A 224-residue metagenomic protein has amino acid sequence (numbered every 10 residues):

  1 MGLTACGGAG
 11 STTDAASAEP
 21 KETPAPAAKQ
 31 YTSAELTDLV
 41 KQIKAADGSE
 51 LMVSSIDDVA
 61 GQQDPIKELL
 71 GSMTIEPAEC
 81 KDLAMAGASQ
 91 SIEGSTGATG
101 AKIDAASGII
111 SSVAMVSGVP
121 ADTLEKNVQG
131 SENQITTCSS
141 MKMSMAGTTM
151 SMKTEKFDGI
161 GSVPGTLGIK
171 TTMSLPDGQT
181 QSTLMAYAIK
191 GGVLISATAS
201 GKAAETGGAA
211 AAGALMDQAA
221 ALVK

Functional and structural regions predicted by a protein language model:
G2-A5: C-terminal motif of bacterial Sec signal peptides marking the signal peptidase cleavage site
G7-G10: Bacterial signal peptide processing site
S17-I43: N-terminal low-complexity, Pro/Thr/Ser-rich intrinsically disordered segments that act as propeptides or flexible
A28-Y31, V116-V119, A204-A211: Extracytoplasmic/periplasmic, Sec-exported soluble proteins
L51-L175, Q179-Q181, A214: A small/polar (G/S/T-enriched), proline-flanked helix-loop surface module common in exported/cell-envelope proteins
S111-M115, G192-G201: Short, well-ordered beta-strand elements
M185-Y187: Mobile, glycine-rich extracellular loop/lid and propeptide segments that shape or gate substrate/ligand access
T198-K224: Surface-exposed amphipathic alpha-helical segments
